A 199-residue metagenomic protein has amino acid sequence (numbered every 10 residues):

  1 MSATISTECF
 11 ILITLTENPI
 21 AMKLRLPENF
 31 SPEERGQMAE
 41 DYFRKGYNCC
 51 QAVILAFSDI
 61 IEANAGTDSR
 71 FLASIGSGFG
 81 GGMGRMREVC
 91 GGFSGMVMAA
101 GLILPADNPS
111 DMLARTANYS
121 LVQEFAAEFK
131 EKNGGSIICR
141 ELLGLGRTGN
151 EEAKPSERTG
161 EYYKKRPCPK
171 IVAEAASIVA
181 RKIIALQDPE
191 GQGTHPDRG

Functional and structural regions predicted by a protein language model:
A21-S31, I54-G78, T148-E152: Acidic-glycine-rich active-site phosphate/pyrophosphate-binding loop
E33-K45, I54-I61, S156-E161: Active-site flanking loop/helix segments enriched in acidic
Q37-R44, F79-E88, M112, G160-R166: A short glycine/serine-rich beta->alpha loop
I60-L72, A100-L121: Phosphate-handling active-site elements
I75, R85-G95, A99: Membrane-inserting effector segments that mediate pore formation, membrane fusion, or transient membrane insertion
Y119-D197: C-terminal binding/interaction regions
